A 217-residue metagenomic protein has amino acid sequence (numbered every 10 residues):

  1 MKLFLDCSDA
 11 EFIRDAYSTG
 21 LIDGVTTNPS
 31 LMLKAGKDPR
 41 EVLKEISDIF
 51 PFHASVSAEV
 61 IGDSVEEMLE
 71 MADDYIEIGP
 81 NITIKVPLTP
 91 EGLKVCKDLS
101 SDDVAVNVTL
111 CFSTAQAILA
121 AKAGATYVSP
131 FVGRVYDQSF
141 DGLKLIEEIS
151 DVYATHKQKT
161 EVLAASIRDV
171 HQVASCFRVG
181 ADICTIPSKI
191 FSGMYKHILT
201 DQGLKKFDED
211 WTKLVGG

Functional and structural regions predicted by a protein language model:
K2-F4, D9-R14, T19-I22, T27-D98 (+1 more regions): Active-site beta->alpha loop and helix N-cap motifs at the rims of alpha/beta catalytic domains
E11-T19, E67-M71, V95, S113-A123 (+1 more regions): Catalytic cores of alpha/beta
L21-G24, I78-I82, D98-N107, K122-S129 (+1 more regions): Glycine-enriched alpha-helix->loop->beta-strand junction motifs that scaffold or abut catalytic
N28, I84, A120, C176 (+1 more regions): Conserved, mostly hydrophobic/aromatic
P29-M32, L110, T126-Q138, A181-T200: Glycine-rich phosphate-binding active-site loops on the catalytic face of alpha/beta enzymes
R40-V56, L93-V106, G142-V162, L204-G217: Alpha-helix-loop-beta-strand connector modules within alpha/beta enzyme cores
L110-L145, V152: Histidine/lysine/aspartate-rich catalytic loop segments that bind and position anionic ligands
Y153-G217: C-terminal alpha-helical cap/extension of soluble enzyme domains
